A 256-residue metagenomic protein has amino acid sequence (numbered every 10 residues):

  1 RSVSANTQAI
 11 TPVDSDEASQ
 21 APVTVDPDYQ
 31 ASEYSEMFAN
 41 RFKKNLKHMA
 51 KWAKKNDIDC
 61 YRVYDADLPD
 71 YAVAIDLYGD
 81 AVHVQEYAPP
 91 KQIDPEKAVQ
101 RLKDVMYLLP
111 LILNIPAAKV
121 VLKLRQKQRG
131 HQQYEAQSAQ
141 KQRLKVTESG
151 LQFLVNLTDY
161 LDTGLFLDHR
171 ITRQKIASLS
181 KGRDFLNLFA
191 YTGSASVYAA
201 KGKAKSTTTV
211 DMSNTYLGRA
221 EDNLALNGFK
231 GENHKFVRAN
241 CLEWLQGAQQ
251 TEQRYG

Functional and structural regions predicted by a protein language model:
R1-A81, Y87: Non-catalytic accessory regions of SAM-dependent methyltransferases
C60, Y64-D76, Q100-F166, Q174: Non-catalytic substrate-recognition/targeting regions of SAM-dependent transferases
V84-K97: A short interface-forming secondary-structure element
L167-R183: Conserved alpha-helix/loop element of class I SAM-dependent methyltransferases that forms part of the SAM/SAH-binding
K181-Y191: Conserved class I S-adenosyl-L-methionine
T192-K205: Conserved SAM-binding loop of SAM-dependent methyltransferases across substrates and taxa, primarily the Class I
S206-D211: Conserved SAM-binding motif I beta-strand of class I
S213-G256: S-adenosyl-L-methionine
